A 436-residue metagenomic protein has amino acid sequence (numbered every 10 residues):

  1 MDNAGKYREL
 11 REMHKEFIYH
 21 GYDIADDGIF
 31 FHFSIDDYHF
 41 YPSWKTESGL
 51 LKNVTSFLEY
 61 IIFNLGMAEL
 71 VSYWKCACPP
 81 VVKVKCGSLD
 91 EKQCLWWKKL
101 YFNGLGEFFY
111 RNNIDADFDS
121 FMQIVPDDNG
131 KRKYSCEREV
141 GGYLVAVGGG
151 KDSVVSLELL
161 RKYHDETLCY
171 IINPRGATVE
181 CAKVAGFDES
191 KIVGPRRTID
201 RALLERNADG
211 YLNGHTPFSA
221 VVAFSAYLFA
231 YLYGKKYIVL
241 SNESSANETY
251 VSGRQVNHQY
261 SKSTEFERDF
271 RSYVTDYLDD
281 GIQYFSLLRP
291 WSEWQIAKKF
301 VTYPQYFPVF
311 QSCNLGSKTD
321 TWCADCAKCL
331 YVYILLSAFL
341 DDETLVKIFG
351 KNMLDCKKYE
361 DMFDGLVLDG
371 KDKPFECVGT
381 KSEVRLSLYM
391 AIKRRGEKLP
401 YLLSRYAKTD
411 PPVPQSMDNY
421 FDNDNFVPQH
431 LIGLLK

Functional and structural regions predicted by a protein language model:
M1-F33, D276, D280, L287 (+1 more regions): ATP/NTP-dependent adenylation/nucleotidyl-transfer catalytic domains that generate, transfer, or process NMP-activated
M1-G142, L159-I199, Y211, G234: RNA-binding accessory domains that recognize and position tRNA/RNA substrates
L50-L51, I172-P308: ATP-dependent adenylate-handling ligase core
Y73-V84, A230-I238, S337-K347, K393-K398: Short helix-capping/linker segments at secondary-structure and domain boundaries
S153: N-terminal Rossmann-fold NAD(P) dinucleotide-binding loop
H164-E166, D209-Y211, G253-H258, N314-D320: Short helix/strand-bridging catalytic loops that position acidic/His residues to coordinate divalent metals and engage
